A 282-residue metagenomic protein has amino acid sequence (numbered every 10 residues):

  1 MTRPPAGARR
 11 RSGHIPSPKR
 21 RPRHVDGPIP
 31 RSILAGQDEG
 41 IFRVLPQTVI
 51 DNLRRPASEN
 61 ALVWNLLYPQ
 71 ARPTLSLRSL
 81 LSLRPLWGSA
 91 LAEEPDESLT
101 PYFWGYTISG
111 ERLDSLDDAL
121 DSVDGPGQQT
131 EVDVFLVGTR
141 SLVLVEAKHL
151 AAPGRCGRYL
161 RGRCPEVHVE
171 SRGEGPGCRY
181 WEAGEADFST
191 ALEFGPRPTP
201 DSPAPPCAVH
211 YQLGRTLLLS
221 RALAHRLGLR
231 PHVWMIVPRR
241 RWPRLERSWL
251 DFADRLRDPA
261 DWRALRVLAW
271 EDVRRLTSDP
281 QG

Functional and structural regions predicted by a protein language model:
M1-G282: Charged, terminal alpha-helix-loop-beta segments that serve as non-catalytic nucleic-acid engagement and/or assembly
